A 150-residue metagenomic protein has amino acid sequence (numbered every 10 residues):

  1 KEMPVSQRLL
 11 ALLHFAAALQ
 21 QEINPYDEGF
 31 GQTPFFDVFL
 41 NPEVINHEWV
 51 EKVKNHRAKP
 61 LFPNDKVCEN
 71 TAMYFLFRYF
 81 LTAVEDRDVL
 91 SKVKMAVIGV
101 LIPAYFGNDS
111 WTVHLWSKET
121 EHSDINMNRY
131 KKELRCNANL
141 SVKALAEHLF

Functional and structural regions predicted by a protein language model:
K1-F150: Hydrophobic, aromatic-lined core segments that form the binding pocket/scaffold for planar heteroaromatic ligands
